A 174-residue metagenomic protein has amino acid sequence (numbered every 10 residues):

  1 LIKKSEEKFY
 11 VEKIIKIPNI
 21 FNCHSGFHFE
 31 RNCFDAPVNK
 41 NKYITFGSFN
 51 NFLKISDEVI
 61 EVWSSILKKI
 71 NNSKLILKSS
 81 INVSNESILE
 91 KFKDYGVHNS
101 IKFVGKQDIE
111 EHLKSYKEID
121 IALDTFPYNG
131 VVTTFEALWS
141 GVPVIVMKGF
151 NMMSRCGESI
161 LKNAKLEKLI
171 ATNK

Functional and structural regions predicted by a protein language model:
L1-N32: Active-site-proximal region of nucleotide-activated glycan assembly enzymes, centered on histidine/acidic-rich loops
N39-I55, I60: Conserved donor-binding/catalytic core segment of Leloir-type glycosyltransferases
Y43-T45, K74, P143: Residues that mark the start of a beta-strand
D57-N72: Short hydrophobic signal-anchor/transmembrane segments that target glycosyltransferases and glycosylation machinery
K74-E86, G105: Glycosyltransferase donor-sugar binding loop
I88-Q107: Nucleotide-activated donor-binding/catalytic signature segment of Leloir-type glycosyltransferases, i.e., the conserved
K102-K114, N129: Conserved active-site histidine-acidic residue motif and adjacent donor-binding/catalytic loop of glycosyltransferases
K117, I121, T125-K174: Catalytic binding pocket for nucleotide-activated donors in carbohydrate/polymer assembly enzymes
